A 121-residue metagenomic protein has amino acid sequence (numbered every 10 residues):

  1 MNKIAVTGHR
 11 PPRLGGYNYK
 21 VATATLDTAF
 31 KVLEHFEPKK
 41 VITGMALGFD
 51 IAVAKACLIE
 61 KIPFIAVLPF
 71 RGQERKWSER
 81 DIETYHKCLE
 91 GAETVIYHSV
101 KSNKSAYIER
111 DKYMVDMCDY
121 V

Functional and structural regions predicted by a protein language model:
M1-V121: Acidic/glycine-enriched connector segments
